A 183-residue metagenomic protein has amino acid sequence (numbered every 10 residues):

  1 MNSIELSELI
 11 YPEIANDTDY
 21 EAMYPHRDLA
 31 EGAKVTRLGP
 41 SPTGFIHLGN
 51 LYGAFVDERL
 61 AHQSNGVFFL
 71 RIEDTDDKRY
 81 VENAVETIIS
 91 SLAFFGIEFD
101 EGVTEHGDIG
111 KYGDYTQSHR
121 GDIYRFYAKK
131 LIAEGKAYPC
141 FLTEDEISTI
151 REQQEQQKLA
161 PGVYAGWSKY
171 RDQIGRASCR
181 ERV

Functional and structural regions predicted by a protein language model:
N2-Q156: N-terminal Rossmann-like or analogous alpha/beta NTP/dinucleotide-binding catalytic cores that position adenine
I132, K169-D172: TOPRIM metal-binding catalytic domain and adjacent DNA-binding surface shared by DnaG-type primases
C140-L142, V163, S168, C179: Functionally engaged cysteine thiol sites
E155-P161, A165, D172: Solvent-exposed N-terminal domain segments of exported/luminal and surface proteins
Q173-V183: Residue-level detector of conserved catalytic or cofactor/ligand-binding positions in enzyme active sites
